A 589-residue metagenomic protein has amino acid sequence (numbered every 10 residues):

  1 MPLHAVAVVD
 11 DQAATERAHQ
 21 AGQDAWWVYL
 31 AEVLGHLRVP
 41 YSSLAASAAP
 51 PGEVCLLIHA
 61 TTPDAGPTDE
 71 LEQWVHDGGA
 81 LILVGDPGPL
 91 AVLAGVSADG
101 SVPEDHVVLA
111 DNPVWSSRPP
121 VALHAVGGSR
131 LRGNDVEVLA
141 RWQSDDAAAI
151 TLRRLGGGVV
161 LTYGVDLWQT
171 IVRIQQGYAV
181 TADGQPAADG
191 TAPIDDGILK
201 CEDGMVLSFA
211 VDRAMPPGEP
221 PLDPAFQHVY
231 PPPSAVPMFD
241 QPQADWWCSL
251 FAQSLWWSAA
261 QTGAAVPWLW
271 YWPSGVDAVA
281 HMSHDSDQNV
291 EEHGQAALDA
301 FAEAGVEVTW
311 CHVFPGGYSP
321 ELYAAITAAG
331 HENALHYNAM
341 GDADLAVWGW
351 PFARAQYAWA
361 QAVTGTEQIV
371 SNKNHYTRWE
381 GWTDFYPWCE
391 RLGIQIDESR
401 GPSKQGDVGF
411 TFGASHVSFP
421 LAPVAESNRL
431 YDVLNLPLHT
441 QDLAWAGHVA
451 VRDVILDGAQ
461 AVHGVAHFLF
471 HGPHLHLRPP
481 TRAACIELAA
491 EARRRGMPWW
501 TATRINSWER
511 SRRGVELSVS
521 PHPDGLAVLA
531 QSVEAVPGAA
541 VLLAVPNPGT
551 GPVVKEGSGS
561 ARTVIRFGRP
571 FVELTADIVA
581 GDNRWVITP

Functional and structural regions predicted by a protein language model:
P2-A5, H36, A80, R132-A260 (+1 more regions): A glycine-centered loop/beta-turn motif at secondary-structure junctions
V8, T15-A94: Helical hinge/lid and interdomain linker segments adjacent to catalytic or ligand-binding clefts that mediate domain
T62-S144, R153-G156, L167: A glycine-rich, often tryptophan-bearing local segment used as a flexible ligand/cofactor-contacting loop or short
S101-P103, L109-R132, A148-G156, V165-L167 (+4 more regions): Active-site-adjacent pocket scaffolds in enzyme catalytic domains
G218, L222, P233-P237, L392 (+1 more regions): Catalytic grooves of carbohydrate-active enzymes
V276-M282, V290-E292, L298-F385, R391 (+4 more regions): Metal-dependent polysaccharide deacetylase catalytic core of the NodB/CE4 family, i.e., the active-site-bearing domain
L529-T550: Surface-exposed beta-strand/loop patches in extracellular or lumenal glycoproteins
R566-P589: C-terminal beta-strand-rich structural cap/linker in extracellular carbohydrate-active enzymes
